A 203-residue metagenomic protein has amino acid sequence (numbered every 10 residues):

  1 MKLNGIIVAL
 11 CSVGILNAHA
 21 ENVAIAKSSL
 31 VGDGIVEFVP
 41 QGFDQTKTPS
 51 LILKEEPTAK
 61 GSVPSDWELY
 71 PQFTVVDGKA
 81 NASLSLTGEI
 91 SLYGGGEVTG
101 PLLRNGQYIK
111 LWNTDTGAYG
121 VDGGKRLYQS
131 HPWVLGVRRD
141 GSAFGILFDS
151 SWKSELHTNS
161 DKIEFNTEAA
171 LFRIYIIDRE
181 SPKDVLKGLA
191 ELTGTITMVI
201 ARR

Functional and structural regions predicted by a protein language model:
G5-G14: Sec-dependent N-terminal signal peptides
L16-A20: Sec/Tat signal peptide C-region and signal peptidase I cleavage site
E21-R202: Catalytic and substrate-binding clefts that recognize carbohydrates or anionic sugar/phosphate headgroups
